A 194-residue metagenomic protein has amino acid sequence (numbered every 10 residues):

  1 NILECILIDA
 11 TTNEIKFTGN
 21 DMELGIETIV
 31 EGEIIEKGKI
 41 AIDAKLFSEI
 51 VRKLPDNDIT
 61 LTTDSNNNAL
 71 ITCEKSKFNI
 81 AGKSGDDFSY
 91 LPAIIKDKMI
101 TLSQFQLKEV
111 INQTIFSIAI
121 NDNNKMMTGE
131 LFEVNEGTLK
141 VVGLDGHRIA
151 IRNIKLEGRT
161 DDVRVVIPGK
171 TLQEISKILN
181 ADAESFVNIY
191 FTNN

Functional and structural regions predicted by a protein language model:
N1-N194: Structural preference for solvent-exposed beta-strand-turn elements and adjacent flexible terminal/loop segments within
